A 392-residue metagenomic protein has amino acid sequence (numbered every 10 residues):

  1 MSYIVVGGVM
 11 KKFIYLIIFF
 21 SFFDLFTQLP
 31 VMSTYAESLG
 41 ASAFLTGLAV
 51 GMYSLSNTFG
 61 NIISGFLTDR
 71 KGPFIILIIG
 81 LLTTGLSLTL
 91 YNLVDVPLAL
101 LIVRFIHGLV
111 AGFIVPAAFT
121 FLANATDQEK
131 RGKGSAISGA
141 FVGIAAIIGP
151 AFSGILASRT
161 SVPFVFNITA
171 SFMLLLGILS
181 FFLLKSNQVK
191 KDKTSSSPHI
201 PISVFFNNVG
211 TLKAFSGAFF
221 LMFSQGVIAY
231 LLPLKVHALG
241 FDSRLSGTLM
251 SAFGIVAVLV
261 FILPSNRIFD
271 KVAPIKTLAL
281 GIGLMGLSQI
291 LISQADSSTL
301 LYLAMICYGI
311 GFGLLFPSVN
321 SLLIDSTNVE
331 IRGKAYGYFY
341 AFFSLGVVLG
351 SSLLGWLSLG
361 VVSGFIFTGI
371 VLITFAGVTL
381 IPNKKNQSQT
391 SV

Functional and structural regions predicted by a protein language model:
Y3-G7, K185-A214: Juxtamembrane intracellular "pre-TM" segments in multi-pass secondary transporters
G8-A49, S54, L212-K213, M222-L239: Helix-loop boundary and gating motifs at the non-cytosolic
S54-I62, A146-I147, G254-I262, V347-V348: Residue-level signature of mid-helix packing/kink "hotspots" within the transmembrane helices of 12-pass Major
F59-N92: Conserved MFS/SLC helix-loop-helix module at the cytosolic interface between two early adjacent transmembrane helices
N61-G72, V260-A273, S358: Helix-to-loop junctions at the C-terminal end of transmembrane segments in multipass secondary transporters
L82-D95, L284-D296: C-terminal ends and interior cores of transmembrane alpha-helices in multi-pass membrane transporters/permeases
L98-I106, S288, T299-C307: Paired small-residue
V103-V142: Cytoplasmic helix-loop-helix junction between adjacent transmembrane helices in 12-TM secondary transporters
